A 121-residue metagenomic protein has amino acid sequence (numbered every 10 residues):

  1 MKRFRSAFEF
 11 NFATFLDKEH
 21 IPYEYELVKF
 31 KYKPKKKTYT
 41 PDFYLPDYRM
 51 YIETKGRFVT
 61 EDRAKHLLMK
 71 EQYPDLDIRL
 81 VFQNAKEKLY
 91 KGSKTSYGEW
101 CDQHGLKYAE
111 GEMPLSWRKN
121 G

Functional and structural regions predicted by a protein language model:
M1-G121: Nucleic-acid endo/exonuclease domains
